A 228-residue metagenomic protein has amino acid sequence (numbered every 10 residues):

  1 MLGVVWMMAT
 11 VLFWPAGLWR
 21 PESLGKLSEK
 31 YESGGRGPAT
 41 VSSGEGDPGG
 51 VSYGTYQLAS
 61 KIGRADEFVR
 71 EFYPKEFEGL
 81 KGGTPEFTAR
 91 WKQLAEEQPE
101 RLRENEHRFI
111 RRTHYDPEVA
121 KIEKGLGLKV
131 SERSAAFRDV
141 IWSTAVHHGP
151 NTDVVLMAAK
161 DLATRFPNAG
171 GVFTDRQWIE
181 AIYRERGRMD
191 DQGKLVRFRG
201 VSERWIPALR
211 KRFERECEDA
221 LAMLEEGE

Functional and structural regions predicted by a protein language model:
G3-S131, A136-E228: Cell-wall polysaccharide-cleaving catalytic domain and substrate-binding groove, primarily in peptidoglycan/chitin
